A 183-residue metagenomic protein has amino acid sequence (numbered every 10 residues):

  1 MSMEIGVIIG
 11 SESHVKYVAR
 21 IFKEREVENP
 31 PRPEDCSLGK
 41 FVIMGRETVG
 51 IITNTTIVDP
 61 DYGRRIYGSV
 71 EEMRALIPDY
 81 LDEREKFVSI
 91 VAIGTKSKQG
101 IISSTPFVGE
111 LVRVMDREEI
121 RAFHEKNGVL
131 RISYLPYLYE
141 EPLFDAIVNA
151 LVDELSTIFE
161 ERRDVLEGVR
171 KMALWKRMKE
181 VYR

Functional and structural regions predicted by a protein language model:
M1-V18: Short beta-strand/loop turn elements enriched in aromatics
E4-I9, K40, E47-V58: Short beta-strand-centered aromatic/proline hotspots
S11, F22-E24, T55-I57, I93-K96: Generic structural motif
H14-I21, V58-E71, I90: Short, solvent-exposed secondary-structure boundary/capping segments
Y17-R32: Short alpha-helix capping/helix-loop boundary micro-motifs
P33-S37: Short, well-ordered loop/turn sites that connect or cap secondary structure elements
E72-P78: A basic- and aromatic-enriched beta-loop-alpha substructure that forms the phosphate/nucleotide- and DNA/RNA-contacting
Y80-R183: Charge/polar-rich, low-complexity and marginally structured segments
